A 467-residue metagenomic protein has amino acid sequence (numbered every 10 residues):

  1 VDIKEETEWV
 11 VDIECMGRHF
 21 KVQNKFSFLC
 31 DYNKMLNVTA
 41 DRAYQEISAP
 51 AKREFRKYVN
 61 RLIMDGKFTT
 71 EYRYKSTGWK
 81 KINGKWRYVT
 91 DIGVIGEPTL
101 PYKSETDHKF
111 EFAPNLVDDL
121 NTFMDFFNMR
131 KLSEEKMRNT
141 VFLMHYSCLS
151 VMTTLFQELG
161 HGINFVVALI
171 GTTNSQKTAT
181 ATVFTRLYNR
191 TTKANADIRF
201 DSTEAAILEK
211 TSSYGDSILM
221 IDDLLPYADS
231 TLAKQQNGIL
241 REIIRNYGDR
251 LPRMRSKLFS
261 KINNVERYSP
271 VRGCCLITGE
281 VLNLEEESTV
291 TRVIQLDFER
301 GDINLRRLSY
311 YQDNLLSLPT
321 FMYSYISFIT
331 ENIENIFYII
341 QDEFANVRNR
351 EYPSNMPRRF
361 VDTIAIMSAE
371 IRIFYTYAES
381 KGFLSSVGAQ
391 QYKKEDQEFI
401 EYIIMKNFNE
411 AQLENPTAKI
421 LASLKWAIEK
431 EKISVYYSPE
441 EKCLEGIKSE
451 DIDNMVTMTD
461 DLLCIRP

Functional and structural regions predicted by a protein language model:
V1-R138, E209-K210, G215, S288-T291: Conserved glycine-centered beta->alpha loop in an early N-terminal alpha/beta scaffold
I82-N121, M129-R130, Y227, I339-P467: DNA transaction DNA-binding modules
G96-A194, I364: P-loop NTPase catalytic core of nucleic-acid-dependent motor ATPases
T180-A233: AAA+/P-loop NTPase substrate/partner-engagement loops
L219-Y247, L282-T291: Conserved AAA+/SF3 P-loop NTPase catalytic/coupling segment centered on the Walker-B
M220, S256, R272-E280, Q295-L296: Structural recognition of the conserved hydrophobic beta-strand(s) that form the central parallel beta-sheet of P-loop
Q236-V265: Conserved catalytic/switch belt of AAA+ P-loop NTPases
S269-V271, E286-S385: Phosphate-sensing "switch" segment of ASCE/P-loop ATPases
